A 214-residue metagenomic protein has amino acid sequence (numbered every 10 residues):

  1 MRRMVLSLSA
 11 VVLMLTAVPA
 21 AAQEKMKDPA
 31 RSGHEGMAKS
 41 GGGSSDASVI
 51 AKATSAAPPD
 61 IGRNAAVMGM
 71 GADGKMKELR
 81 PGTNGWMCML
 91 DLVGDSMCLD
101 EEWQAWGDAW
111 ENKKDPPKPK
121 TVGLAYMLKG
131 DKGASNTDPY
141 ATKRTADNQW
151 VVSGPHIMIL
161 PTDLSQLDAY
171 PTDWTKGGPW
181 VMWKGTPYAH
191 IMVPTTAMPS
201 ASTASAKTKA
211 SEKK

Functional and structural regions predicted by a protein language model:
M1-L8: Bacterial N-terminal signal peptides that target proteins for export
S7, M14-L15: Polybasic/polar functional segments that serve as interface/processing modules
L8-S9, K213: A periodicity- and composition-biased signal for non-globular, repetitive helical segments
A17-P19: N-terminal signal peptide c-region/cleavage motif recognized by signal peptidases
A30-K209, K213: Primary mode marks residue(s) on the alpha4-beta5-alpha5 output face of response regulator receiver
